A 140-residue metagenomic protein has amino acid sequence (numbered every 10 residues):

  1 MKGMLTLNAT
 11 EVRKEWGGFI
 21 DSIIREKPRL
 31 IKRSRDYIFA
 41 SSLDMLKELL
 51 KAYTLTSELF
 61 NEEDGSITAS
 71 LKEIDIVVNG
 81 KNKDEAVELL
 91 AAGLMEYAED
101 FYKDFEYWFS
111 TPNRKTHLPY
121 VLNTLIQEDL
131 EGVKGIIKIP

Functional and structural regions predicted by a protein language model:
G3, D21-L55, E88-P140: Short, charged, surface-exposed hinge/linker loops at domain edges that act as mobile lids or interdomain connectors
G3, T10, V77-V78: Short N-terminal micro-motifs specific to bacterial/archaeal maturation and metal-cluster initiation sites
L7-I24: The conserved cystathionine-beta-synthase
V12, A69, A86: Hydrophobic pocket/interface hotspot
D36-Y37, G65, I74-I76: Short acidic/polar mixed-charge low-complexity motifs
Y53-K72: Short aromatic-glycine-(Arg/Gly/Cys) micro-motifs in beta-strand/loop hairpins
K72-D84: A short, exposed loop/beta-hairpin motif centered on an aromatic-Gly-Thr core
